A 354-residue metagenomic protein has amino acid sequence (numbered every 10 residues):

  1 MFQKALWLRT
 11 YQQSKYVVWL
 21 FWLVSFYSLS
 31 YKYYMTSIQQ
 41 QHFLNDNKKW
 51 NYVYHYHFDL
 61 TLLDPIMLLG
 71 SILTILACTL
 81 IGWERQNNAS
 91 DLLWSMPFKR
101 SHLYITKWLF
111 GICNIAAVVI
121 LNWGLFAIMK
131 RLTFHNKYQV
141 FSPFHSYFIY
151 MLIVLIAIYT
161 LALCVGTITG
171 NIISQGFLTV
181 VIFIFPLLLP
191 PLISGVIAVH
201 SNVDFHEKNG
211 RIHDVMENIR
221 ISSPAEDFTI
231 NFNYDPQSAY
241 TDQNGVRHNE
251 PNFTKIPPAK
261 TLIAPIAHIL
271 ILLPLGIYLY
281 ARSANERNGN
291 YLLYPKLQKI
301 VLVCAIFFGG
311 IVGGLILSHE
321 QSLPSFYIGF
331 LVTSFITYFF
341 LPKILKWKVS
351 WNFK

Functional and structural regions predicted by a protein language model:
M1-R85, K255-K260, L272-S325, T333-K354: Hydrophobic alpha-helical transmembrane segments
N51-L62, F110-T179, L187-V196, N202: Secretory targeting signals
L62-D64, P143-L155, A259-A267, P324-F335: Alpha-helical transmembrane segments of polytopic membrane proteins
L80-A116: Helix-loop-helix units of permease transmembrane domains in multi-pass membrane transporters, especially ABC
G176-P186, G329-T333, K354: Central hydrophobic cores of alpha-helical transmembrane segments in multi-pass integral membrane proteins
L192-M216: Extended amphipathic alpha-helical segments with heptad-repeat/coiled-coil character used for oligomerization, fusion
Y240-H268: Individual transmembrane alpha-helix segments
